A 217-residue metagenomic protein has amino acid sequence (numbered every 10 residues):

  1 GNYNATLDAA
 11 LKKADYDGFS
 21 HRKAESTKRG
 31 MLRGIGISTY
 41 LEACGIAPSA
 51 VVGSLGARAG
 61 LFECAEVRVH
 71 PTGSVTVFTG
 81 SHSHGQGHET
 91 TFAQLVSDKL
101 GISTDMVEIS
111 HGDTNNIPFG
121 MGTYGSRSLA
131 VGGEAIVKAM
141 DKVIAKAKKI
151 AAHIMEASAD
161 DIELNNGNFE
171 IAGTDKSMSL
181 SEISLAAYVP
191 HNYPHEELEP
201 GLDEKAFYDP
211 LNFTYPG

Functional and structural regions predicted by a protein language model:
G1-T76, Q86-K99, G112-G217: Cofactor-centric catalytic regions
L100-T104: Phosphate-handling active-site elements
